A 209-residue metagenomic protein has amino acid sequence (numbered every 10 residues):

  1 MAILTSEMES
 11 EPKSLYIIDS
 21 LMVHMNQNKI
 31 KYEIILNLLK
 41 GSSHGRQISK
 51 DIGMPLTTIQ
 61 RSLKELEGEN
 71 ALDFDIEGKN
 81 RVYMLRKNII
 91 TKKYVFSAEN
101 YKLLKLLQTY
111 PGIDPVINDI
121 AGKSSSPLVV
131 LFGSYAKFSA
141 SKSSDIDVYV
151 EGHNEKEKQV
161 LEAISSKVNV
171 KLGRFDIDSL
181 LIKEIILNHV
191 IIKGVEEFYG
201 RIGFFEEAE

Functional and structural regions predicted by a protein language model:
A2-S125, A136-S141, E151-E209: Catalytic core of pol beta-like nucleotidyltransferases
V130-F132, I146-G152: Short, hydrophobic beta-strand segments that form beta-sheet elements in well-ordered domains
